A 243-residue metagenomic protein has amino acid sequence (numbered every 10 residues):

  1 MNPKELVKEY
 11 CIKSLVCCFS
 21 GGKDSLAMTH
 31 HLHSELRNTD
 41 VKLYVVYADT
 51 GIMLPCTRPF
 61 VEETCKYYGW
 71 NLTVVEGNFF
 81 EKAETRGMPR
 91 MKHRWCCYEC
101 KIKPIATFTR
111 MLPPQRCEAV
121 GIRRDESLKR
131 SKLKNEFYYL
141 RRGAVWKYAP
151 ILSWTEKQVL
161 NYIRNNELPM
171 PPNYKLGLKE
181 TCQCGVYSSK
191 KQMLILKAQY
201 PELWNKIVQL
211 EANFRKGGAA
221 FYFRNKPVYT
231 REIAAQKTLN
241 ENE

Functional and structural regions predicted by a protein language model:
M1-E243: Nucleotide-activated chemistry modules centered on ATP-dependent adenylation/adenylyltransferase
